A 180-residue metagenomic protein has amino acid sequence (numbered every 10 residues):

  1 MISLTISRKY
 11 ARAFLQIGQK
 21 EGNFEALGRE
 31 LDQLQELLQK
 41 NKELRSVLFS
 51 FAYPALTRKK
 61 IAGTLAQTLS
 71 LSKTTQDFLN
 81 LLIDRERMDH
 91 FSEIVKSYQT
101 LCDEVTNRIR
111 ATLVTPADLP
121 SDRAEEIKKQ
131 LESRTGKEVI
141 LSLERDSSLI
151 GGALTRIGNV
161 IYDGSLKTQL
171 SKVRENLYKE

Functional and structural regions predicted by a protein language model:
M1-E180: Elongated, mostly alpha-helical coiled-coil "stalk/stator" tethers of large membrane protein machines
